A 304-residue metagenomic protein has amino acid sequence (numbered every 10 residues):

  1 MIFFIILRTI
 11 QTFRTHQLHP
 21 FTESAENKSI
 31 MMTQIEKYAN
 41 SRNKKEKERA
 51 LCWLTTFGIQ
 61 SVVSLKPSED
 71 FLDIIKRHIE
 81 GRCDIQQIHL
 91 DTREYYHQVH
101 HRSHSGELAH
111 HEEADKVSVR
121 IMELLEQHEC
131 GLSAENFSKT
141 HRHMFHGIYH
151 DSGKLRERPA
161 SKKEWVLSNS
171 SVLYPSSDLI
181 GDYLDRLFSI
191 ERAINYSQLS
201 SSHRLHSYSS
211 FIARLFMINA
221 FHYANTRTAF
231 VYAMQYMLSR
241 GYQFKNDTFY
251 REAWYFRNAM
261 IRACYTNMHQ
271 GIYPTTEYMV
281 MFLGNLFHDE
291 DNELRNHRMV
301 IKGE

Functional and structural regions predicted by a protein language model:
I2-E304: FIC/Doc superfamily catalytic core
